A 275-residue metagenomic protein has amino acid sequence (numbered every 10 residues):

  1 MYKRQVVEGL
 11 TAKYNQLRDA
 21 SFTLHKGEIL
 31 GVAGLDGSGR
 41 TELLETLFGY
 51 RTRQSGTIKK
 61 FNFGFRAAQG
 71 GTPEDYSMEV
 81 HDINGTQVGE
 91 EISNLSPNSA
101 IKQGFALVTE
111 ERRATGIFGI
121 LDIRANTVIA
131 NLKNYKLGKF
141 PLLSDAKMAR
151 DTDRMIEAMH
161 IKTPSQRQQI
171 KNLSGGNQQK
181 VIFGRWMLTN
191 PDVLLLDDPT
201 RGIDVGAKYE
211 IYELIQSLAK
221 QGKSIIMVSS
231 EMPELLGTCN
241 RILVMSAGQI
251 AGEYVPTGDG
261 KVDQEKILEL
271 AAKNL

Functional and structural regions predicted by a protein language model:
K3-L275: Glycine-rich phosphate-binding loops of nucleotide-dependent enzymes
